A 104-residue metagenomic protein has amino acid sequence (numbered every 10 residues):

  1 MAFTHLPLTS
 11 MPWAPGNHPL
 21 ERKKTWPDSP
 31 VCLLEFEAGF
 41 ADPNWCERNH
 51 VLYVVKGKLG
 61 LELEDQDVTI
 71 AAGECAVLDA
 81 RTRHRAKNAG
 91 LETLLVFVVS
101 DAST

Functional and structural regions predicted by a protein language model:
M1-L33: A short, N-terminal "cap"/entry segment at the start of jelly-roll beta-barrel domains of the cupin/DSBH fold
T9-P12, E37-G39, E74-V77: A short, sequence-level motif marking secondary-structure junctions
P27-C46: Conserved short histidine dyad/triad with adjacent acidic residue
F36, W45-L61: Short, conserved beta-strand element in jelly-roll/cupin
V51, K58-G60, D67, R83 (+1 more regions): Structural motif
D65-A80: Short acidic-glycine-tyrosine-enriched beta hairpin
A80-T104: Ligand-binding loop in jelly-roll beta-barrel domains
